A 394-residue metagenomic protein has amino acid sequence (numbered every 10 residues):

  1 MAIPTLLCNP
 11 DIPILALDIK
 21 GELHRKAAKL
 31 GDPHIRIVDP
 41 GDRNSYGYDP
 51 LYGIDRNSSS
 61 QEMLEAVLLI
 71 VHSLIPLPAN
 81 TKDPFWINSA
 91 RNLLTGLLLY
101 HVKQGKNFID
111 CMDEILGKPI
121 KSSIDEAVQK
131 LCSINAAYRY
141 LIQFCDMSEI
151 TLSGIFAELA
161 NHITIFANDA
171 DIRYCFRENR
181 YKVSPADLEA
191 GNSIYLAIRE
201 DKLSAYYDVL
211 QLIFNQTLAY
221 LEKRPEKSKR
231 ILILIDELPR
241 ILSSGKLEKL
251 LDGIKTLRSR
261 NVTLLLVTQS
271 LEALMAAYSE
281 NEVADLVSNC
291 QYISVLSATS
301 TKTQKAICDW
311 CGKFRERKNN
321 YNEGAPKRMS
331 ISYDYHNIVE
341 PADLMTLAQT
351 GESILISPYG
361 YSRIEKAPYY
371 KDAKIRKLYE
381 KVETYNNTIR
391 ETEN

Functional and structural regions predicted by a protein language model:
M1-V262, A277-Y278, N337-N394: P-loop NTPase motor domains
I254-S353: Conserved ATP-driven motor cores of ASCE-family P-loop NTPases powering translocation/secretion/packaging/pilus
